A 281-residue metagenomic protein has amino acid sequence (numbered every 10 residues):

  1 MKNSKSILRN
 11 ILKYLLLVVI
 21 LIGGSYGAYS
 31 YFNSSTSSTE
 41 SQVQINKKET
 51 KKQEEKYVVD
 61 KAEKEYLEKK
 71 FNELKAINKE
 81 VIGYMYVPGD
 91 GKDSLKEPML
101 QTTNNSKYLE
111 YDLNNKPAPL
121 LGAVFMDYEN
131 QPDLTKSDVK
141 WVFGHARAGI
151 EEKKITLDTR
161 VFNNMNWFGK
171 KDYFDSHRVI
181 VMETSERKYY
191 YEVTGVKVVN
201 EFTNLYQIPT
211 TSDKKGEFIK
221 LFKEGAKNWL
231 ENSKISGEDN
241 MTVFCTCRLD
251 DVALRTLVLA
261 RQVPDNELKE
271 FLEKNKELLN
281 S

Functional and structural regions predicted by a protein language model:
K2-V19: N-terminal Sec-pathway targeting helices
V18-L21, A253: Generic alpha-helix initiation/capping and coil-helix boundary signal
L21-Y31: Hydrophobic alpha-helical membrane-insertion segments, chiefly the h-region of N-terminal signal peptides
S30-S281: Solvent-exposed, non-transmembrane regions of membrane-associated and secreted proteins
